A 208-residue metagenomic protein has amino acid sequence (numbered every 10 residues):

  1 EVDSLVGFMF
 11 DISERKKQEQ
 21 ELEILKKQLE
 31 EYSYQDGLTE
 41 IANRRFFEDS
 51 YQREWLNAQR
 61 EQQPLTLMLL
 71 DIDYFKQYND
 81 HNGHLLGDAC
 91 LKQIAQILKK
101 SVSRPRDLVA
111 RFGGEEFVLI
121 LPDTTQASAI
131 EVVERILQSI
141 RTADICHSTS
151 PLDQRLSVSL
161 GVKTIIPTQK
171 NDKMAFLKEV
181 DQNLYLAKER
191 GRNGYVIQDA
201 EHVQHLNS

Functional and structural regions predicted by a protein language model:
E1-D11: PAS-family sensory domains
D3-S4, P64, N193: Short beta-strand edge/capping elements of PAS-family sensory modules
F8-F10, L70, P122: PAS-associated C-terminal
F10-I24: PAS-associated C-terminal cap
E30-D49, L70-H84, K92: Conserved nucleotide-binding and Mg2+-coordinating catalytic segments in signaling enzymes
E30-E31, R44-P64, A95-S103, P122: Short regulatory alpha-helical coupling segments that immediately precede and/or link into cyclic nucleotide signaling
H84, P122, Q126-E134, P151 (+1 more regions): Catalytic-core segments of nucleotide cyclases and related cyclic-nucleotide turnover enzymes
L108-R111: A short pre-motif secondary-structure segment
